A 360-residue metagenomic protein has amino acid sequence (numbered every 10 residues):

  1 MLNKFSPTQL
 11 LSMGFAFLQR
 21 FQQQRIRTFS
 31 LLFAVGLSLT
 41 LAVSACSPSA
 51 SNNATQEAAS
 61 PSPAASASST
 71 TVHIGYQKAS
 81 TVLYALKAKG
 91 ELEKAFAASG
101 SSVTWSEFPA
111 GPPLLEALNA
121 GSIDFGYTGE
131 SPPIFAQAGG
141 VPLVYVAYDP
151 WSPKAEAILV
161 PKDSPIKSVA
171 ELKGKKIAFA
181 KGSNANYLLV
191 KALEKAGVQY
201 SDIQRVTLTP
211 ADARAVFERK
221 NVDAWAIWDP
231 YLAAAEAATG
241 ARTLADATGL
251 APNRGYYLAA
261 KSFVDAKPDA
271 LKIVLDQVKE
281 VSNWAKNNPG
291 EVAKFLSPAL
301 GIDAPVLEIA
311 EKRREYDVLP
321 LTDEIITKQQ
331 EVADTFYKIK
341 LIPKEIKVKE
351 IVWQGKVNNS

Functional and structural regions predicted by a protein language model:
K4-F33: Bacterial N-terminal signal peptides that target proteins for export
A42-A45: C-terminal motif of bacterial Sec signal peptides marking the signal peptidase cleavage site
S47-S49: Bacterial signal peptide processing site
Q56-A196, V206-T207, D223-D229, A251: Short, glycine-/small- and polar/acidic-enriched structural segments that line small-molecule recognition paths
L83, S152-I158, A241-R242, N253-Y257 (+2 more regions): Small-molecule pocket liners
S131, D202-P298: Pocket-lining segment of extracytoplasmic ligand-binding domains
D265-L341: Secondary-structure end/capping motifs
D334-S360: Conserved C-terminal helix/tail region of periplasmic/extracytoplasmic solute-binding proteins
